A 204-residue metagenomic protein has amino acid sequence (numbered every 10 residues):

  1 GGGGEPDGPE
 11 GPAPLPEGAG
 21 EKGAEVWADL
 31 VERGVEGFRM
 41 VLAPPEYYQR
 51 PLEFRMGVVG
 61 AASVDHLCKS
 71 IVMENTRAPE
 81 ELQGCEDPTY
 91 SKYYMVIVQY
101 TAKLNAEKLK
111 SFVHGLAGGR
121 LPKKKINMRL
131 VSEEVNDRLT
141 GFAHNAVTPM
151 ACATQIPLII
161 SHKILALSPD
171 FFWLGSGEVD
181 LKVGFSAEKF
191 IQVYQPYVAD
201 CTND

Functional and structural regions predicted by a protein language model:
G1-D204: Extended, low-hydrophobicity, polar/charged segments
